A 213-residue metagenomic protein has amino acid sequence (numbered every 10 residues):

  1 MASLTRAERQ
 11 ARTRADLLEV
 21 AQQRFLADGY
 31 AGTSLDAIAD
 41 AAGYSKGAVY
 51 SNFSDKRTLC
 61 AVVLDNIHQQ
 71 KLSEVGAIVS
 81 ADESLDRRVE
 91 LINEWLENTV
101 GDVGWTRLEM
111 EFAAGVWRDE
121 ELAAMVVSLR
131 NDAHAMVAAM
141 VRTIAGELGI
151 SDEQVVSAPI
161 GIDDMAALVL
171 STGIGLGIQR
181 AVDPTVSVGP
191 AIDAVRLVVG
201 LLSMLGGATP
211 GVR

Functional and structural regions predicted by a protein language model:
M1-D28, G32-Y44, R57-A61, Q70: Basic, helix-initiating cap at the start of DNA-binding domains
M1-R12, E19, A145, G149-Q154 (+1 more regions): N-terminal intrinsically disordered/low-complexity leader segments
T13, K56, V63, I67 (+3 more regions): Hydrophobic/aromatic residues within well-ordered alpha-helical segments
G47: Key DNA-contact positions within bacterial/archaeal DNA-binding proteins
Y50-F53, R57: A short His-aromatic
V62, V75-T106, V155-V169: Hydrophobic alpha-helical connector segments
L72, A77, G101-R107, E120-G149 (+4 more regions): Amphipathic alpha-helical packing segments from all-alpha helical-bundle domains
A123-V127, L148-R213: Hydrophobic/aromatic-rich alpha-helical bundle segments in the mid-to-C-terminal region
